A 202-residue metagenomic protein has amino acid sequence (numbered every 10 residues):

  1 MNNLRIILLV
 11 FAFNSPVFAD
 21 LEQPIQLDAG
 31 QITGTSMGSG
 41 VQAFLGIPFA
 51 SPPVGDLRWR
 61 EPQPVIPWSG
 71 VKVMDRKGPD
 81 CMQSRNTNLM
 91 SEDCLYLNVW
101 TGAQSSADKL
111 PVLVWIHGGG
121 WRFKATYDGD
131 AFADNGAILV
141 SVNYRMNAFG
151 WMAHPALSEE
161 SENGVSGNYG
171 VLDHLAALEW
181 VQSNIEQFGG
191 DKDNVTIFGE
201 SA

Functional and structural regions predicted by a protein language model:
N2-L9: Sec-dependent signal peptide recognition, specifically the positively charged N-region followed immediately by
A19-N168: Non-catalytic accessory segments of hydrolases
C94, N163-Q187: Alpha/beta-hydrolase active-site loop
T101-D108, S183-D191: Surface-exposed acidic, glycine-flexible loop patches that form ligand/cofactor-binding and adhesion interfaces
P111, G189-E200: Alpha/beta-hydrolase fold nucleophile elbow
G118, Y169-D173, S201-A202: Active-site loop->helix "elbow" adjoining a glycine-rich segment at hydrolase catalytic centers
R145-N147, F198-A202: Short, solvent-exposed turn/loop segments enriched in Gly/Ser/Thr/Pro and often Arg
